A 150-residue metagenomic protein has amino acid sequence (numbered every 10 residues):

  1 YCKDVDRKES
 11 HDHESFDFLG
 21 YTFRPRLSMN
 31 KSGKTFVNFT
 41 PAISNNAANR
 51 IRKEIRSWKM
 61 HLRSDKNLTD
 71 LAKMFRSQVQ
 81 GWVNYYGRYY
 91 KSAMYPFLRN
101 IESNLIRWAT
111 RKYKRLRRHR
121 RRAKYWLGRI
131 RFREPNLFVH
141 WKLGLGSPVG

Functional and structural regions predicted by a protein language model:
Y1-G150: Non-catalytic terminal/accessory segments
